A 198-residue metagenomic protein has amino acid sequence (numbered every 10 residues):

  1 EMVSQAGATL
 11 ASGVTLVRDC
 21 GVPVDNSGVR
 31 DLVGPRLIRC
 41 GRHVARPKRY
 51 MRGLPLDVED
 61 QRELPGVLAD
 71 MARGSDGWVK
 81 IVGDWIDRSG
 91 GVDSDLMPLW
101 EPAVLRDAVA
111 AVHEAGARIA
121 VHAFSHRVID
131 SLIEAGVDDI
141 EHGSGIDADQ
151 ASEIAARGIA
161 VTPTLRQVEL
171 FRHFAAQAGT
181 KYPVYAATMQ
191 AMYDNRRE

Functional and structural regions predicted by a protein language model:
E1-V33, L56-G77, A110: Alpha-helical scaffold segments that flank or form the walls of functional sites
V17-D19, L37-G41, V79-I81, I119-V121 (+2 more regions): Hydrophobic faces of well-ordered beta-strands that scaffold small-molecule active sites in alpha/beta enzyme cores
V22-P23, R42-A45, R49-M51, D84 (+3 more regions): Active-site beta-loop-alpha junctions enriched in small/polar residues
V33-R36, S75-G77, G116, A156-A160: Loop/turn elements at helix/coil->beta-strand transitions in domains of secreted/extracellular proteins
I38-L54, L105-R106, A176-T180: N-terminal small/glycine-rich loop or linker at the start of catalytic domains across soluble metabolic enzymes
K48-R106: Active-site gating/metal-coordination segments in enzymes
R52-L56, Q61-R62, A69-G74, Q177-E198: Ligand-binding grooves and catalytic loops that recognize ribose/phosphate and carbohydrate rings, and esterified lipid
G91-R197: Active-site core of metal-dependent hydrolases
